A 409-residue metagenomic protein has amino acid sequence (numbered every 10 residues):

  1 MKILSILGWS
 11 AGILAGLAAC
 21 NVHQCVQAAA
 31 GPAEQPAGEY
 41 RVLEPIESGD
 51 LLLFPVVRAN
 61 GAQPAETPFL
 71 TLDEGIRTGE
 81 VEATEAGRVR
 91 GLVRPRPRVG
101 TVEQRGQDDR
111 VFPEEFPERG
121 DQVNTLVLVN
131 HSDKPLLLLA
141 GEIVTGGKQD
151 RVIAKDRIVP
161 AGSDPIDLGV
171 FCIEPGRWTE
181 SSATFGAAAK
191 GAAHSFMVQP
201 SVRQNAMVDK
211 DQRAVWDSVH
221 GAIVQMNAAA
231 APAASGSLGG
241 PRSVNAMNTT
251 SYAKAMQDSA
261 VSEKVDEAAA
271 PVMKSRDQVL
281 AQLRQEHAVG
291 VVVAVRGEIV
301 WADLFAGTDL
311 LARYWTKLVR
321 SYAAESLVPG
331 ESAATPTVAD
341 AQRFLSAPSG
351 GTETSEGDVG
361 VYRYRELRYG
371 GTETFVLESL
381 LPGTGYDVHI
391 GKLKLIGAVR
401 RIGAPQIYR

Functional and structural regions predicted by a protein language model:
M1-I6: Positively charged n-region of N-terminal signal peptides that target proteins for export
G8-A19: Bacterial N-terminal signal peptides
C20-P135, G141-R409: Intrinsically disordered, low-complexity segments enriched in small/polar residues
